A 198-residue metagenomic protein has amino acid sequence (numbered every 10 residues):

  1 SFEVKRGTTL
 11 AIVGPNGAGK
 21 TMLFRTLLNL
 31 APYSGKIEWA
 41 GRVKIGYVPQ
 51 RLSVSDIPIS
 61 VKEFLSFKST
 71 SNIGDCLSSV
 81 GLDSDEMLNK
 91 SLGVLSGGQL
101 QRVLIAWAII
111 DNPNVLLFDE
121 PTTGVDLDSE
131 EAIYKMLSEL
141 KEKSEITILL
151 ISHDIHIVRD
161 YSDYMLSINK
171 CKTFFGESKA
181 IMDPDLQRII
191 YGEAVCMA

Functional and structural regions predicted by a protein language model:
V13-P15: The feature captures the beta-strand-to-loop junction immediately N-terminal to the Walker
S91-L95, Q99: Conserved ABC ATPase signature
I105: Hydrophobic anchor residue at the start of the ABC signature
L116-D119: Catalytic Walker B motif of ABC-type/P-loop ATPase nucleotide-binding domains
T122-T123: Short loop immediately C-terminal to the Walker-B catalytic DE motif in ABC-type ATPase nucleotide-binding domains
S152-H153: H-loop/switch region of ABC-family ATPase nucleotide-binding domains
M165-S178: H-loop (His-switch) and adjacent beta-strand-loop-beta switch element of ABC-type ATPase nucleotide-binding domains
